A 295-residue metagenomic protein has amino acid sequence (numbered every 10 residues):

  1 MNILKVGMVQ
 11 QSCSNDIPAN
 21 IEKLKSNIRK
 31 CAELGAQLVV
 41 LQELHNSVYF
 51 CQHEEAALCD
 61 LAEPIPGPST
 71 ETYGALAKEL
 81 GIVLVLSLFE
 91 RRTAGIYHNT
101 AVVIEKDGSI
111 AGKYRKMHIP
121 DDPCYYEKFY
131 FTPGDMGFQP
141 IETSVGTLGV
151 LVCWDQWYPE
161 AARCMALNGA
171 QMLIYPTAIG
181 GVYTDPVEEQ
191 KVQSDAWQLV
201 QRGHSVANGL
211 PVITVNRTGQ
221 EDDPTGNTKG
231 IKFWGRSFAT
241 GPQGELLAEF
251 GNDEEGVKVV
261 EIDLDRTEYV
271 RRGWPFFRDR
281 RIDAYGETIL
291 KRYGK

Functional and structural regions predicted by a protein language model:
I3-C13, T100, K113, P140 (+2 more regions): Active-site-proximal beta-strand elements of phosphoester/diester hydrolases
V6, V103-A111, F238-L247: Short, glycine-anchored, charge-dense loop/turn motifs used at functional sites
I17, S26-K106, I110-K113, I179-G203 (+1 more regions): Cys-nucleophile CN-hydrolase/nitrilase-fold catalytic domain and related Cys-dependent amidase chemistry that acts on
A62-V85, T147, C153-V257: CN hydrolase (nitrilase-like) catalytic-core segments centered on the catalytic cysteine and neighboring Lys/Glu
L86-L88, T100-V103, Q139, S237-A239 (+1 more regions): Short beta-strand scaffold segments in enzyme catalytic cores
T100, K113-R115, E249, V259: Residue-level detector of high-confidence beta-strand sites
K116-Y130, E254-R271: A short, polar/charged loop-to-alpha-helix boundary motif
F138-N168, T177, T267-K295: Cysteine/selenocysteine-centered motifs that mediate thiol-based redox chemistry or coordinate metal-sulfur cofactors
